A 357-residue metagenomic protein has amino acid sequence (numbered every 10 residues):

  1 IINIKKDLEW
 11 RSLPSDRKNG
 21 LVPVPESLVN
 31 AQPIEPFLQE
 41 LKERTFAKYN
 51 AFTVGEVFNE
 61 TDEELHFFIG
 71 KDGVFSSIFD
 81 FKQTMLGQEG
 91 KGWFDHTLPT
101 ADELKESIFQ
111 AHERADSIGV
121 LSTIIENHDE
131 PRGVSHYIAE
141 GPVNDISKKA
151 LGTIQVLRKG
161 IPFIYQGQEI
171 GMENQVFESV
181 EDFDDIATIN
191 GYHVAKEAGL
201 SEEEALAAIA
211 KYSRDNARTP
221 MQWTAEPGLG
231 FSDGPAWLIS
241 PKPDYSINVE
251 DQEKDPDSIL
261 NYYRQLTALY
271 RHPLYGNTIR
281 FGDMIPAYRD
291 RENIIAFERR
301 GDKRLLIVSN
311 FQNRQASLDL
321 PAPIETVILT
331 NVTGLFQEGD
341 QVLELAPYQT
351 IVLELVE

Functional and structural regions predicted by a protein language model:
I1-E325, T330-E357: Active-site and adjacent substrate-binding regions of carbohydrate-active enzymes
